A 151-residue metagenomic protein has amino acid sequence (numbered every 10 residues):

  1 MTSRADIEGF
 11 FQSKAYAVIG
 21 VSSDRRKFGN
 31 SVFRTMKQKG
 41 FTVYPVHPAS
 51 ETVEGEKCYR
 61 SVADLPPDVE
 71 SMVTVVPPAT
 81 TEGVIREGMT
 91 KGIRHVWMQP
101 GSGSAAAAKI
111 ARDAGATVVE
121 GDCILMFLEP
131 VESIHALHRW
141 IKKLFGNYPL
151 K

Functional and structural regions predicted by a protein language model:
M1-S3, T52-P67, S71-E82: Glycine-rich, highly charged phosphate/nucleotide-binding loops
A15-I19: Conserved beta-strand elements of the Class I
S22-E54: NAD(P)-binding Rossmann-fold cofactor-contacting core
F41, K91-V96, A114-A116: A short helix->loop->beta-strand "cap" motif at the edges of active sites that frequently abuts
V53-E56, E70, A105-K109, F127-S133: Short, charged, surface-exposed secondary-structure boundary motifs
E70-A105: Mid-chain, well-packed structural core segment of small domains
P100-L125: Rossmann-fold NAD(P)-binding glycine/threonine-rich loop
F127-K151: A charged, well-structured terminal subsegment
